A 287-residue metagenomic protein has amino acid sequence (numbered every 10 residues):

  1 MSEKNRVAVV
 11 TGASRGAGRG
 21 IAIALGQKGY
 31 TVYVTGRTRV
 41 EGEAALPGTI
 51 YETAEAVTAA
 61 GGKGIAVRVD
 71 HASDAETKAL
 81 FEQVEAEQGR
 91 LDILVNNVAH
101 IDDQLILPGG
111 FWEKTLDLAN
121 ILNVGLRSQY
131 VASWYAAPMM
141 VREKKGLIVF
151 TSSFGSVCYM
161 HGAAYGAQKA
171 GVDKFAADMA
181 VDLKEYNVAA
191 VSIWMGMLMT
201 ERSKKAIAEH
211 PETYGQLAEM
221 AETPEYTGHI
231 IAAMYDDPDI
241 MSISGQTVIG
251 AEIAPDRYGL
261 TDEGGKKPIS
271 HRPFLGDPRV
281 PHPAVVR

Functional and structural regions predicted by a protein language model:
S2-Q88, D102-G109, L116, R287: Short-chain dehydrogenase/reductase
N5-R6, G62-K63, R90-L91, M140-F154 (+2 more regions): Active-site loop of short-chain dehydrogenase/reductase
L25, R90, D173, L183-L198 (+1 more regions): Conserved Rossmann-fold SDR core element
V95, V149, A190-I193, S203: Hydrophobic structural elements of the Rossmann-like NAD(P)H-binding subdomain that define the short-chain
H100-Q104, W112-D117, I121, L147-E185 (+2 more regions): Catalytic loop of short-chain dehydrogenase/reductase
S133-W134, A177: A short, exposed helix-loop element centered on a Lys and neighboring polar residues
S192, E209-R287: C-terminal helical subdomain
